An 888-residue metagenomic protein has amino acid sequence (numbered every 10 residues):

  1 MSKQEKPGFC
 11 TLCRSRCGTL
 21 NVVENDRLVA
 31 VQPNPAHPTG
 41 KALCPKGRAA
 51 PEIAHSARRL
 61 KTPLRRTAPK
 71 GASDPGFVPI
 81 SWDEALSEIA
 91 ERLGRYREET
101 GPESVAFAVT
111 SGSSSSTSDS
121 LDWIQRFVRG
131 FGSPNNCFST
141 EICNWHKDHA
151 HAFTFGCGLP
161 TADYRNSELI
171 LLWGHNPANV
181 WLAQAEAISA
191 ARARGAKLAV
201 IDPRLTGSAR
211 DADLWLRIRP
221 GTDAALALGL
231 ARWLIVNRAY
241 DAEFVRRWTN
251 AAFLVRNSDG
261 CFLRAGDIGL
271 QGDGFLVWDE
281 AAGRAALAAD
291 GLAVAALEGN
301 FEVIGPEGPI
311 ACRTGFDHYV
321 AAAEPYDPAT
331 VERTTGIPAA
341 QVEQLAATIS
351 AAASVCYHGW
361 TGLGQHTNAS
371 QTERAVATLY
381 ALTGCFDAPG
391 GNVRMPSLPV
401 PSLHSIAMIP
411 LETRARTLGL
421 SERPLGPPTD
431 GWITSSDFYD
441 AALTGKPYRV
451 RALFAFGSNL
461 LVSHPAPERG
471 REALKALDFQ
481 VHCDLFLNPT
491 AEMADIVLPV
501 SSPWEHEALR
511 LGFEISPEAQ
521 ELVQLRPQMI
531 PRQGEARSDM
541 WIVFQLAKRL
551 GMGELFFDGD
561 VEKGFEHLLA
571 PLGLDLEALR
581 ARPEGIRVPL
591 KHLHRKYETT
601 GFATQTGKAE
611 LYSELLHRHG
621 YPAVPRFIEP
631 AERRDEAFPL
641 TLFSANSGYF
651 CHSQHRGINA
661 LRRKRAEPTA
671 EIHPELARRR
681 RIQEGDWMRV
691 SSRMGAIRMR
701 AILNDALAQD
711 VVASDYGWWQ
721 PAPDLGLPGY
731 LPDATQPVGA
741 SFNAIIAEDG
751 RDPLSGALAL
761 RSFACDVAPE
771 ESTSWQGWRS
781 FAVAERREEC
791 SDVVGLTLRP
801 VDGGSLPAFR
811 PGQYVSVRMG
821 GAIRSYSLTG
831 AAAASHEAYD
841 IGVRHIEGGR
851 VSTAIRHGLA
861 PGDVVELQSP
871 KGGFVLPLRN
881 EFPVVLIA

Functional and structural regions predicted by a protein language model:
M1-E243, R247-G299, G308-C312, A329-T330 (+6 more regions): N-terminal export/assembly segments and adjacent metallocofactor-ligating motifs of anaerobic energy-metabolism
F9, S15, R469-G470, K475-F479 (+4 more regions): Phosphate/diphosphate-binding loops
R66-P79, E84, R232, N237-A339 (+7 more regions): N-terminal leader/propeptide and maturation segments of large enzyme subunits in energy/redox metabolism and hydrolases
D119-S189, R194-A199, A225, V294-E302 (+7 more regions): Extended redox/cofactor-interaction regions of prokaryotic respiratory oxidoreductases
I170, V497, M688, V815 (+1 more regions): Generic structural signal for buried aliphatic residues
R204-G207, N488-L525, Y716: Flexible glycine/proline-rich, aromatic-decorated loop/lid segments
P527-M529, Q533-E535, D539-R582, I658-E671 (+2 more regions): Long, contiguous, secondary-structure-rich segments that constitute the structural scaffold of globular domains
S774-Q868, V875, V884-V885: Ferredoxin-reductase
